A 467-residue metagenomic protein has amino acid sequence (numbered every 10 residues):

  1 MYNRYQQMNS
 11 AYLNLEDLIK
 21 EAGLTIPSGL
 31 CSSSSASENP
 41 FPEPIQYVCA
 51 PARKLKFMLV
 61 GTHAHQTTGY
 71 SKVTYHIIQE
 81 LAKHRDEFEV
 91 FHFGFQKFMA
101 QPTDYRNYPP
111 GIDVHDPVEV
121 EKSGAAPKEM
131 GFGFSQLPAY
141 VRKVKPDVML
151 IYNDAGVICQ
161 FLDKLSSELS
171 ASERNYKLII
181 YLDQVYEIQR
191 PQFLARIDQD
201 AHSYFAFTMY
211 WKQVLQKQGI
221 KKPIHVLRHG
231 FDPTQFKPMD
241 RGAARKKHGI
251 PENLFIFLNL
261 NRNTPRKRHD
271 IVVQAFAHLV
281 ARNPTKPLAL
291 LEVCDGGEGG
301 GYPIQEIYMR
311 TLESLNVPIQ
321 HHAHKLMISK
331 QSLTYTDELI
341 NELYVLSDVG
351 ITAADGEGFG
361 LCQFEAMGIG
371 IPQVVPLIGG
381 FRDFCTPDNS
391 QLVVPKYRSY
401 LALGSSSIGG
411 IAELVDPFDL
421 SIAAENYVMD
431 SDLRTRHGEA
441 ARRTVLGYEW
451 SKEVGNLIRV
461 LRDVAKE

Functional and structural regions predicted by a protein language model:
M8, L15, G23, P44-I45 (+1 more regions): C-terminal alpha-helical cap of glycosyltransferases
P42, K237-I250: A short helix/loop element that forms part of the nucleotide-sugar donor recognition site in Leloir-type
M58-L59, P251-K267, V273-F276, L290-E292: Conserved donor-binding/catalytic core segment of Leloir-type glycosyltransferases
Y210, G230: Carbohydrate-associated surface elements
Y302-E342: Nucleotide-activated donor-binding/catalytic signature segment of Leloir-type glycosyltransferases, i.e., the conserved
D355: Aromatic "clamp/platform" in nucleotide-sugar-dependent glycosyltransferases that forms part of the donor/acceptor
R382-E425: Change "using UDP/GDP/dTDP sugars" to "using nucleotide sugars
V415, D419, M429-R459: A charged, aromatic-enriched C-terminal amphipathic alpha-helix characteristic of glycosyltransferases across folds
